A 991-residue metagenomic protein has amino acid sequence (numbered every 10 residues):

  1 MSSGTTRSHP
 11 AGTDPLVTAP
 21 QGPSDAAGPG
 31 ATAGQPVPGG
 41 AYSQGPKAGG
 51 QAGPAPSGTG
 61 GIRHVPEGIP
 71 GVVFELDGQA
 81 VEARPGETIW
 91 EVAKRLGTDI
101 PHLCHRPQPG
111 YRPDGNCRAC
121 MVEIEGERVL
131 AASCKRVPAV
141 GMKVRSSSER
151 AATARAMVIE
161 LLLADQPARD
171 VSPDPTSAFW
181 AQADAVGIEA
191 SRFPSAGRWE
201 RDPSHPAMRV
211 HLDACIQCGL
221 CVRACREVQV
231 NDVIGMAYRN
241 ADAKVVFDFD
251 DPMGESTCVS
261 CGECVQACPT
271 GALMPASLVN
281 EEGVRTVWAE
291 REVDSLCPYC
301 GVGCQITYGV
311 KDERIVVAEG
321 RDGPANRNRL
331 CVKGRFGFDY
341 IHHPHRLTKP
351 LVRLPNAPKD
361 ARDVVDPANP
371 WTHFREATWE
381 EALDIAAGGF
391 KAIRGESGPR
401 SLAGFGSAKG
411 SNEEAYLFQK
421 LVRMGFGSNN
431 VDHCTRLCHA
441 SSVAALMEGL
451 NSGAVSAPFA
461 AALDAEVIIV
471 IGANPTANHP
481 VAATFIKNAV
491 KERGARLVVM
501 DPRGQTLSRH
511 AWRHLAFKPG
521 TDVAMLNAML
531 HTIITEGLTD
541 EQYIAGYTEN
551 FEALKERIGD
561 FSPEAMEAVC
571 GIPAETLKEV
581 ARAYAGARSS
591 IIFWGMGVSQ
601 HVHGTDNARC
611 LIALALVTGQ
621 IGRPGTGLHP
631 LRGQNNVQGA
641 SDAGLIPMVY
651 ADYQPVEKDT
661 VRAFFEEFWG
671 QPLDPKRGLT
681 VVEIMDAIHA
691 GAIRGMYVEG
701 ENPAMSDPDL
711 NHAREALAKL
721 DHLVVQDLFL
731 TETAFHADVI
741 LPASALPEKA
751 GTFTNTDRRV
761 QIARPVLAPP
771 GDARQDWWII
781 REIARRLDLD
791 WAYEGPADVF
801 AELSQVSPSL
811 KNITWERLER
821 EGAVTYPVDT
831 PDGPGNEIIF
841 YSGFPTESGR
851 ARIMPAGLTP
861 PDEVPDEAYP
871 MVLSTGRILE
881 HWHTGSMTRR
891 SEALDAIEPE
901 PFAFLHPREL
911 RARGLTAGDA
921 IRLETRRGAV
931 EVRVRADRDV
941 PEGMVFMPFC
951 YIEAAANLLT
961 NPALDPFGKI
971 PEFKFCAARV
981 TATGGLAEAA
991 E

Functional and structural regions predicted by a protein language model:
S2-P38, Y42, K47-P54, T59-G60 (+11 more regions): N-terminal export/assembly segments and adjacent metallocofactor-ligating motifs of anaerobic energy-metabolism
V81-V140: N-terminal cofactor/phosphate-binding cores enriched in small/glycine residues, especially glycine-rich loops such as
E123-L130, C134, R503-T506, F729-R764: Flexible glycine/proline-rich, aromatic-decorated loop/lid segments
D165-S195, R353-A377, E381, L538-A574 (+7 more regions): N-terminal leader/propeptide and maturation segments of large enzyme subunits in energy/redox metabolism and hydrolases
R423, K676, V681, M685-I693 (+2 more regions): Hydrophobic alpha/beta core scaffold segments
Y584-D686, D829-P834, F844-T846, R850-R852: A glycine-rich, hydrophobic/aromatic-adjacent loop/helix-cap motif
Q638-I646, P796-A893: Long, low-complexity segments enriched in small/aliphatic residues
P769-V824, T884, R889-F904, R908-E991: Long, contiguous, secondary-structure-rich segments that constitute the structural scaffold of globular domains
